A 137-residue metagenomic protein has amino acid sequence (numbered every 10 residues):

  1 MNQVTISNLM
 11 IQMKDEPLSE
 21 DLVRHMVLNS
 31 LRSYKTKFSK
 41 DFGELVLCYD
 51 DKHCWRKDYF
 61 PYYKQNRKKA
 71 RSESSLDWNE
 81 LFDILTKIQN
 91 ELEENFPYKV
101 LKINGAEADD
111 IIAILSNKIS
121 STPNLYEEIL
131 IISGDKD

Functional and structural regions predicted by a protein language model:
M1-I132: Noncatalytic, basic helical substrate-engagement surface that gates or grips nucleic-acid strands
